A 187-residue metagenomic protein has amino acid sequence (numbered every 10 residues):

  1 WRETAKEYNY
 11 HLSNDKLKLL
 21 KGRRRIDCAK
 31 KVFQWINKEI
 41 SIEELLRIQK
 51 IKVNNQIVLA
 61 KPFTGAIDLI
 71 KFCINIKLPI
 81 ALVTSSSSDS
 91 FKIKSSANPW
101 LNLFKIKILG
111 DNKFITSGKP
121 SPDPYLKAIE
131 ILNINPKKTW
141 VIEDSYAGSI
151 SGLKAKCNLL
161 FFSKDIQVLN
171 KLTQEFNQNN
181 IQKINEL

Functional and structural regions predicted by a protein language model:
W1-K18, K154: Active-site neighborhood of HAD-like aspartate-dependent phosphohydrolases
T4, F72, S151: Hydrophobic/aromatic ligand-binding patch that stacks against planar heteroaromatic rings of cofactors or nucleotides
L19-N54, F72: A metal-dependent, Asp-based hydrolase signature
N55-L82, S88, K92: Short, acidic loop-to-helix structural element flanking the phosphoryl-transfer center in phosphate-processing enzymes
L59, S87-W140, Y146, I150 (+1 more regions): Substrate-recognition "cap/lid" segment bordering the active-site pocket of phosphatases
P99-D111, N170-L187: Structural recognition of alpha->loop->beta junctions
K137-I181: Acidic, Mg2+-coordinating phosphoryl-transfer loop and its flanking beta/alpha structural elements, shared across
